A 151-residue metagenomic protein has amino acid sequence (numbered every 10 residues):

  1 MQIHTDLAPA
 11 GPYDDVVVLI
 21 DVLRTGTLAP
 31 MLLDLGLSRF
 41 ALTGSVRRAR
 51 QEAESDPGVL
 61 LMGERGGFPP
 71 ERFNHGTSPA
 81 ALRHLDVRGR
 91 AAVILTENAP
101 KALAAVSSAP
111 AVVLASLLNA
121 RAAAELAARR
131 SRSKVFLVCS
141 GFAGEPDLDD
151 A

Functional and structural regions predicted by a protein language model:
M1-A10: N-terminal entry segment of metal-dependent catalytic domains or homologous docking segments
A10-P12, V17-M31: Short acidic, Gly/Ser-rich segments with clustered Asp/Glu that frequently serve as metal-coordination loops in enzyme
V16-I20, L61, K134-C139: Short hydrophobic beta-strand segments
R24, N98-P100, L118, F142-E145: Gly/Ser/Thr-rich loops at beta-strand to alpha-helix junctions that form or flank small-molecule/cofactor-binding
G26-L35, R39-V46: N-terminal low-complexity or amphipathic/hydrophobic leaders
A41-K134: Acidic/Gly/His-enriched mid-domain segments of enzyme catalytic cores or analogous surface patches that mediate
K134-A151: Active-site rim beta-loop-alpha module in soluble metabolic enzymes
